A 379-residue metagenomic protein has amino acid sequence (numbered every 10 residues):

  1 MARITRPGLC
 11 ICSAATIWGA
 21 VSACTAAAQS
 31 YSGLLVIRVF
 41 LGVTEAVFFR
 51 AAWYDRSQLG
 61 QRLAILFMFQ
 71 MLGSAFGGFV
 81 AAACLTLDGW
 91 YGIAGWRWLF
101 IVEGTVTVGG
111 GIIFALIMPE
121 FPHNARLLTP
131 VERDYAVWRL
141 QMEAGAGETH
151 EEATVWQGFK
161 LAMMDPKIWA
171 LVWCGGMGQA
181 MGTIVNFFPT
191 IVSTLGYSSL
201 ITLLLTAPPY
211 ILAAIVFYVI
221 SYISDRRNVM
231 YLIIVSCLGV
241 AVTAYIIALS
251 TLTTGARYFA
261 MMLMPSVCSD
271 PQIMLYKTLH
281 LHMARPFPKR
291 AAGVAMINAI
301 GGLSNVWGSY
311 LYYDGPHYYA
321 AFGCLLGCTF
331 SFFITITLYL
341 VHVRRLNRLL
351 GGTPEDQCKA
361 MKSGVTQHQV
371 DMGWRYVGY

Functional and structural regions predicted by a protein language model:
M1-R6, I215-V229: Helix-to-loop junctions at the C-terminal end of transmembrane segments in multipass secondary transporters
T5-R6, C24-G33, T44, Y54-D55 (+4 more regions): Helix-breaking motifs and short loop linkers at transmembrane-helix boundaries and internal kinks in secondary membrane
L9-A23, L232-I246: Structural signature of the two symmetry-related core transmembrane helices
V21, G33-V47, A256-M274: Hydrophobic core of transmembrane alpha-helices in multi-pass small-molecule transporters, especially MFS/SLC-type
I37-M68, C84: Cytoplasmic helix-loop-helix junction between adjacent transmembrane helices in 12-TM secondary transporters
G60-I93, F100-T107, V294-G308: Glycine-rich segments within core transmembrane alpha-helices of 12-TM secondary carriers
A115-G147, E151, R290, M296 (+1 more regions): Intracellular terminal tails of multi-pass secondary transporters
Q157-S221, Y276: Extracytoplasmic gate region of multi-pass secondary transporters
